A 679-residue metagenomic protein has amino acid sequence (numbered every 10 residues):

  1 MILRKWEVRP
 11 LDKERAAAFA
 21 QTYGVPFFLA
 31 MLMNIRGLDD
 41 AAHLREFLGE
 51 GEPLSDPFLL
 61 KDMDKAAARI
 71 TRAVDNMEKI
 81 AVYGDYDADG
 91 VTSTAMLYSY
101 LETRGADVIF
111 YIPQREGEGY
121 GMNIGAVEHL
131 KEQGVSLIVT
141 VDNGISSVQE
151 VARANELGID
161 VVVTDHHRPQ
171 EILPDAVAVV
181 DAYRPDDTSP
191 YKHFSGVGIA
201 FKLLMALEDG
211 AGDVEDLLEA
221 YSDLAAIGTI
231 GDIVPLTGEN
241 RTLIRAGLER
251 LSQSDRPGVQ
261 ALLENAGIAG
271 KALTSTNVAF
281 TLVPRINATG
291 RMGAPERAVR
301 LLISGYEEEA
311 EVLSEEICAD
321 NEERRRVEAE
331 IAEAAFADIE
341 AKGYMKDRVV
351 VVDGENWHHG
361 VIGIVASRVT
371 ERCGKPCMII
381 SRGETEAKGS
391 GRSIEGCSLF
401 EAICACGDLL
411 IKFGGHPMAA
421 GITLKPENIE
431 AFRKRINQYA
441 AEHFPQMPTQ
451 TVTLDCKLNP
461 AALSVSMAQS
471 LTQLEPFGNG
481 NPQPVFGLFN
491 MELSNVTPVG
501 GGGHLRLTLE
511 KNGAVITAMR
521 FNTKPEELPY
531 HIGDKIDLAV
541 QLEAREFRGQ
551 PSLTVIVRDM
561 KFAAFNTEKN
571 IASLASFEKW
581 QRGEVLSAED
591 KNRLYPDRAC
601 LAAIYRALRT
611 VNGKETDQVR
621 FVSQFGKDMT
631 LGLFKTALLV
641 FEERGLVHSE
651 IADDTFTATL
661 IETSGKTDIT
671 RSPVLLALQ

Functional and structural regions predicted by a protein language model:
I2, R9-L137, L157, D209-A431 (+1 more regions): Hydrophobic helix-and-loop "lid/oligomerization" segment in the mid-to-C-terminal part of catalytic domains
R72, R168-D181, A341, L509-A514: Acidic-glycine-rich active-site phosphate/pyrophosphate-binding loop
G90, R115-Y120, R168-Q170, F625-M629: Short, small-residue-enriched loops and turns at beta-alpha junctions that line or gate enzyme active sites
M96, P174-D213, L218-I230, C600: Short alpha-helices
L97, E102, G238-F336, V349 (+3 more regions): Acidic, two-metal ion nucleic-acid-processing modules in DNA metabolism proteins
V127, V151-A152, L638: Short amphipathic alpha-helical segments and helix-helix/interface helices
G134, V141-V197: Histidine/acidic-residue-rich, glycine-tolerant segments that coordinate divalent metal ions
